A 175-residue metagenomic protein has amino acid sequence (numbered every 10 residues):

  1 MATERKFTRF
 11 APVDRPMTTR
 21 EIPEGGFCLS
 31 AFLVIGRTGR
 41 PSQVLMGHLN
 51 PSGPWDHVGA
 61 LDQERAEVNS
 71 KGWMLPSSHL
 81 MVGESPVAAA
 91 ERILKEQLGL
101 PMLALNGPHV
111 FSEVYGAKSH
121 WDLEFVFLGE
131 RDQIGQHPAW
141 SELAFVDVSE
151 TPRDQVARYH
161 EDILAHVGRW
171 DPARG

Functional and structural regions predicted by a protein language model:
A2-V34, G39, S52: Acidic, metal-coordinating catalytic segment for phosphate/diphosphate chemistry, firing primarily on the Nudix
L29-A31, S42, W121-F125, S141: Change "...and in nucleic-acid phosphodiester-cleaving endonucleases..." to "...and in nucleic-acid processing enzymes
A31-L33, G107, F125-G129: A structural signal for short, well-ordered beta-strand segments
T38-Q43, A117-S119: Short, solvent-exposed loop/turn segments that connect beta-strands within catalytic domains and beta-strand-rich
P41-Q97: Conserved Nudix-box catalytic region and its N-terminal flanking loop in Nudix hydrolases and closely related
S70-K71, Q136-G175: Nudix hydrolase/Nudix homology domain
L100-V110: A short coil-to-beta-strand element that immediately follows conserved catalytic motifs
F111-Q136, H166: Active-site-adjacent beta-strand/loop module that shapes the phosphate/pyrophosphate-binding cleft
